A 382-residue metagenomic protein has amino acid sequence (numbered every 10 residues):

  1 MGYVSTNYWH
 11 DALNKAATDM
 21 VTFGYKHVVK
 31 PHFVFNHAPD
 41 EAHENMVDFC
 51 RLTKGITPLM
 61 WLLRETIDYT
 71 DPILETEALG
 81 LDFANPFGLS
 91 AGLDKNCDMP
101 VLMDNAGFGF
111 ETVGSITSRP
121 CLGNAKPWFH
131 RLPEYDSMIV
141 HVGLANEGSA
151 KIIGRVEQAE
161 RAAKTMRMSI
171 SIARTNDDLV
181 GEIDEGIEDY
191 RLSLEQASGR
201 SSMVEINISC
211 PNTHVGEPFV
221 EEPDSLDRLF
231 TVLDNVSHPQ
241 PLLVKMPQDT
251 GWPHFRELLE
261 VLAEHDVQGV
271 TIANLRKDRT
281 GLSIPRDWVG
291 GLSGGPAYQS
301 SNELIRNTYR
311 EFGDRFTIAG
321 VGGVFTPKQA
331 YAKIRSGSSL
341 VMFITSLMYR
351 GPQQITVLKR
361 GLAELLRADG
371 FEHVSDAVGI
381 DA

Functional and structural regions predicted by a protein language model:
T18-T76, V140, A145, A150: An N-cap/entry alpha-helix motif that binds or orients negatively charged groups
K54, P58-T70, I208-E222, F255-D314: Glycine/Thr-rich beta-alpha phosphate-binding loop at enzyme active sites
G80-G88, K164-I170, V236-Q248, R310-G320: Short beta-strand/loop segments at the ligand-binding rim of alpha/beta enzyme cores
N96-M103, T250-E264, R310, D314 (+1 more regions): Catalytic cores of alpha/beta
T112-P120, C210, G269-R276, V324 (+1 more regions): Glycine-rich phosphate-binding active-site loops on the catalytic face of alpha/beta enzymes
G114-M166: A gly/proline- and charged-residue-enriched helix-loop-helix capping module
G123-D136, R279-G294, M348-F371: C-terminal helical cap(s) of enzyme catalytic domains, especially alpha/beta-barrels
N176-R191, P218-E221, V244-A263: Active-site glycine- and acidic-residue-rich loops that bind and position anionic ligands or nucleotide-like cofactors
